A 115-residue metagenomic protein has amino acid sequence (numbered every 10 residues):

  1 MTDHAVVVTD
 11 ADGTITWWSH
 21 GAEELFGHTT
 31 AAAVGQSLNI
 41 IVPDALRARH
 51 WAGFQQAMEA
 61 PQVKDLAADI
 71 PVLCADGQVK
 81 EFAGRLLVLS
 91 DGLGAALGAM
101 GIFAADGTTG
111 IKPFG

Functional and structural regions predicted by a protein language model:
V6, T14-T16, V79: Conserved hydrophobic beta-strand signature of PAS-family and PAS-like sensory domains
D12-T14, E24: PAS/PAS-like sensory domains across diverse signaling proteins
H20-A33: PAS/PAS-like sensory domain cap-loop motif
A32-A48: PAS-family sensory/regulatory domains
D44-D76: Terminal output helix/cap of sensory domains in signal transduction proteins
C74, V79-E81, G98: Beta-strand residues that line the small-molecule/cofactor-binding core of sensory signal-transduction domains
A83-A99, G107-T108: Short loop/turn elements at sensory-signaling interfaces that couple input to output
